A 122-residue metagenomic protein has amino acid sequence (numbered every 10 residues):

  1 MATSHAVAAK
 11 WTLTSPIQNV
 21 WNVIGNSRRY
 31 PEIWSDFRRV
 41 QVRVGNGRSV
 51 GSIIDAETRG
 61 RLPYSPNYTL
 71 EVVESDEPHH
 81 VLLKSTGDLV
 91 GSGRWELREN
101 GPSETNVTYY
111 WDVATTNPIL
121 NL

Functional and structural regions predicted by a protein language model:
M1-S49: Hydrophobic ligand-binding cavity/cleft-lining segments
A8-T12, N67-T69, S92-R94, Y110: Well-ordered beta-strand positions in beta-sheet-rich domains
L13, T58, W111-V113: Hydrophobic beta-strand positions in extracellular immunoglobulin-like domains
R28-S35, G60, G87, N117-L120: Flexible, active-site-adjacent loop/turn segments at secondary-structure boundaries
Q41-S92, E104-N106: Glycine-rich portal/gate segments that line the openings of hydrophobic small-molecule binding cavities
L82-L122: Beta-strand/loop substructures that line and gate deep hydrophobic ligand-binding cavities in soluble
